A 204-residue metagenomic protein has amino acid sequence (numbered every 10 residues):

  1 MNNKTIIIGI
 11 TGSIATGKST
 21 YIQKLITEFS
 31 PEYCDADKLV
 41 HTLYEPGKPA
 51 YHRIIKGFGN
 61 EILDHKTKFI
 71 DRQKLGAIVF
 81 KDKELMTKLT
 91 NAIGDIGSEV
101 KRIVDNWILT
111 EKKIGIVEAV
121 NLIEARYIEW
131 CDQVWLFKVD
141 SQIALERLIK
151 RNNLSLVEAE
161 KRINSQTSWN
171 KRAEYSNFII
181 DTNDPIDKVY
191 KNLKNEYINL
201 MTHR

Functional and structural regions predicted by a protein language model:
I10: Hydrophobic anchor at the beta1->P-loop junction of P-loop NTPases
T16: ATP-binding Walker
S19: Walker A/P-loop
P31-Y44: Short beta-strand-centered segment that lines the nucleotide-binding/catalytic pocket of NTP-utilizing
H41-K112: ATP-dependent small-molecule kinase phosphotransfer cores that center on conserved nucleotide phosphate-binding segments
S98-L109, K113-R151: ATP-dependent NMP and nucleoside kinases share a basic, alpha-helical "lid"
V100, E129, K150-L200: Small-molecule kinase domains that catalyze NTP-dependent phosphoryl transfer to phosphate-bearing small molecules
